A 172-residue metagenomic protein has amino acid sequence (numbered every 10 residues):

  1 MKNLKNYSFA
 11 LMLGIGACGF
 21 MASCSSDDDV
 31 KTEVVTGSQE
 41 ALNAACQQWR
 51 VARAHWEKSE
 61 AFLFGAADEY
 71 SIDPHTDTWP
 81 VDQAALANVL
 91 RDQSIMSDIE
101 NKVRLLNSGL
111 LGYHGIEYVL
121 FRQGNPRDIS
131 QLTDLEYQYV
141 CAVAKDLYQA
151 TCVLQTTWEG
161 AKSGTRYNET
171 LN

Functional and structural regions predicted by a protein language model:
M1-L11: Bacterial N-terminal signal peptides that target proteins for export
N3, G14, C18-V35: Bacterial Sec-dependent N-terminal signal peptides
N3-K5, G16, K58, G109: A general marker of short, structured functional hotspots
M12-G14, A84: Short linear sequence elements within intrinsically disordered, low-complexity coil regions
T32-N172: Mature extracytoplasmic or organellar-lumen-exposed domains after removal of signal/transit peptides
